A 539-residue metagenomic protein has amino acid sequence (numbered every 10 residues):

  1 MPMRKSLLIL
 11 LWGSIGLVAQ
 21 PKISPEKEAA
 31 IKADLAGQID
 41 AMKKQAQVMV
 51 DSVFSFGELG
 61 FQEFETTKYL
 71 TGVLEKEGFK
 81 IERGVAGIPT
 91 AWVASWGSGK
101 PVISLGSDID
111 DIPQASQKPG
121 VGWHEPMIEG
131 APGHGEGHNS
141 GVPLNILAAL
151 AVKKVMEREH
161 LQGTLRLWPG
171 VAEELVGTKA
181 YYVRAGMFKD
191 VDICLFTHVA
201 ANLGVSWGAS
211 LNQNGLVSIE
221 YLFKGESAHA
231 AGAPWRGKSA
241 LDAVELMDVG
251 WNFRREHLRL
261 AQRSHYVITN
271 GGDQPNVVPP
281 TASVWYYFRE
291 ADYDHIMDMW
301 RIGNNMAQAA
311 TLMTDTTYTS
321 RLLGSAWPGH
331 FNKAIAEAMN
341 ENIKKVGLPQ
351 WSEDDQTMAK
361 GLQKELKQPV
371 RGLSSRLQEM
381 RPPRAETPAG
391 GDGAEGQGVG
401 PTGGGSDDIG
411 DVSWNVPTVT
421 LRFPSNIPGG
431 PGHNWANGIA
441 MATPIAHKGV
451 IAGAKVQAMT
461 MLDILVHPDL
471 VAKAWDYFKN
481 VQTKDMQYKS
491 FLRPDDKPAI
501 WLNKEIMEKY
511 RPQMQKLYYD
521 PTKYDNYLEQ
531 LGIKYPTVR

Functional and structural regions predicted by a protein language model:
P2-L10: Sec-dependent signal peptide recognition, specifically the positively charged N-region followed immediately by
L11-A19, M42: Hydrophobic h-region of N-terminal signal peptides that target proteins for export in Gram-negative bacteria
P21-H134, P143-G163: Acidic/His- and Gly-rich active-site-bordering loop/insert found across diverse amide/peptide-bond hydrolases
I23, L241, E245-R539: Metal-dependent amide/peptide-bond hydrolase catalytic core, centered on the "pita-bread" metallohydrolase fold
V53, L74, A94, L105 (+10 more regions): Divalent metal-coordination and catalytic microenvironments
D108-I112, K118, A200, G215-L216 (+2 more regions): Short glycine-enriched loops at secondary-structure junctions
A115-H124, S210-L216, G430-H433: Short, flexible, mixed-charge acidic loops at enzyme active sites
H124-G133, N139-S140, E157-P279, R289 (+2 more regions): Histidine/acidic-residue-rich, glycine-tolerant segments that coordinate divalent metal ions
